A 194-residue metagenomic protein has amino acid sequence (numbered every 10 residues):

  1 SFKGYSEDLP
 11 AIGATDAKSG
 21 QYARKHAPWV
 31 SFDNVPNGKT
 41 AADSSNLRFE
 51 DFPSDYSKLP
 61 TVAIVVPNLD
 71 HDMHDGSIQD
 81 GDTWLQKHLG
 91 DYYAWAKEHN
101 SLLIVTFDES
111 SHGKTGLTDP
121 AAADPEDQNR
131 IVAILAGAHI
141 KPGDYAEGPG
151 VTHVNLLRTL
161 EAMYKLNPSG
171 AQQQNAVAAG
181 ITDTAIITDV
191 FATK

Functional and structural regions predicted by a protein language model:
S1-K194: N-terminal pro-sequences and low-complexity stem/linker regions of secreted or lumenal proteins
